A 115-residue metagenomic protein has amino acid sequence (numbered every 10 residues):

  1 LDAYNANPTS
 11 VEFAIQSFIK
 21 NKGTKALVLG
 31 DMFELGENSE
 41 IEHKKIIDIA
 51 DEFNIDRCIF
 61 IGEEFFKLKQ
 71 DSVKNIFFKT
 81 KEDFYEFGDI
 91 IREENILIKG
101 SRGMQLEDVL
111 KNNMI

Functional and structural regions predicted by a protein language model:
L1-I115: ATP-dependent carboxylate-amine ligase
